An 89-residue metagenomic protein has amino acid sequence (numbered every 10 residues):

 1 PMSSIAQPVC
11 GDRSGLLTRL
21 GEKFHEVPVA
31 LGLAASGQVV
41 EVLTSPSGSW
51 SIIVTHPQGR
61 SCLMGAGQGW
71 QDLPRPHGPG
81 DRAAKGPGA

Functional and structural regions predicted by a protein language model:
P1-A89: Polybasic/polar functional segments that serve as interface/processing modules
